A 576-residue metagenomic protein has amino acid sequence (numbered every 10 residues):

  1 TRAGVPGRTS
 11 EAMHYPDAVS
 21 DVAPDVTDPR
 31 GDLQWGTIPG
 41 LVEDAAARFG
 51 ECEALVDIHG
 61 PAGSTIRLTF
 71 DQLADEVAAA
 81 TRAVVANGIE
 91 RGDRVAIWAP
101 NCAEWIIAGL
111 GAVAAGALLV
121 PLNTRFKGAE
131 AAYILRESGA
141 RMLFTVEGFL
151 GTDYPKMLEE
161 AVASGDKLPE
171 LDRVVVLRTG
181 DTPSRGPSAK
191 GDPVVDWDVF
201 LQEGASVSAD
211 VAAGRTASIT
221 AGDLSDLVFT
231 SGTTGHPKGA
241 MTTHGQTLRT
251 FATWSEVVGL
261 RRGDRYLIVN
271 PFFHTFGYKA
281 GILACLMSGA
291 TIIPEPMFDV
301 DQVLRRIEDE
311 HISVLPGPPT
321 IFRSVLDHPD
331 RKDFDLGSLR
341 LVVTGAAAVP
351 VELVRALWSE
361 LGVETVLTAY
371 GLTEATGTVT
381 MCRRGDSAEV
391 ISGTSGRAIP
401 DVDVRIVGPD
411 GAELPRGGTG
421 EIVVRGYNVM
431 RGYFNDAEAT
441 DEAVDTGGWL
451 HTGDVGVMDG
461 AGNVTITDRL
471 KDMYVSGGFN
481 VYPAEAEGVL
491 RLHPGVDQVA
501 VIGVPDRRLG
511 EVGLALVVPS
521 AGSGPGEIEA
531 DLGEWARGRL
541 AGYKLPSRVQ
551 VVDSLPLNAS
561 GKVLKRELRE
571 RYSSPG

Functional and structural regions predicted by a protein language model:
R2-M13, A86-N87, A117-V199: Structural core segment of the AMP-binding/adenylate-forming
Q34, E51-L110, K127-A132, P193-A205 (+1 more regions): Conserved AMP-binding/adenylate-forming core of the ANL superfamily
W35, G50-E53, V175-V176, S188-F229 (+3 more regions): Conserved pre-ATP/AMP-binding loop-to-beta segment of ANL
R67-Q72, A217-S218, G222-R249: Conserved AMP-binding A3 loop
F126-A132, L143-T145, L315, G426 (+6 more regions): AMP-binding/adenylate-forming catalytic core of the ANL superfamily
V199, I312-G317, L326-V390, D403 (+1 more regions): Gly/Ser/Thr-rich phosphate-binding loop
L248-R265, F273-V314, H328: Conserved AMP-binding/adenylation subdomain of ANL enzymes
R397-D401, D410-A443, V481: Conserved ATP/PPi-binding loop(s) of AMP-dependent carboxylate-activating enzymes
